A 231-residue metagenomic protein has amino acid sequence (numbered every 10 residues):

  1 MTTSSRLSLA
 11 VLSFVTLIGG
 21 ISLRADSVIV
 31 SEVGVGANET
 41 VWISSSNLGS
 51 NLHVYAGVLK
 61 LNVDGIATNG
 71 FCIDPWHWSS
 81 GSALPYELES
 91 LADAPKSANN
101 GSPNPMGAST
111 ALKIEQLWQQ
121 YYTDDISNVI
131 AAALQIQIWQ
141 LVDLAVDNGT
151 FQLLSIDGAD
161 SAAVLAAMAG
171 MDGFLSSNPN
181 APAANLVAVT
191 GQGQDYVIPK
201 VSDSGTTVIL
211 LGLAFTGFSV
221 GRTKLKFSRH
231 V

Functional and structural regions predicted by a protein language model:
T2-A10, G205: Bacterial N-terminal signal peptides that target proteins for export
L7, I136, T223-L225: Hydrophobic alpha-helical segments, especially transmembrane helices and their immediate juxtamembrane helical caps
A10-G19: Bacterial N-terminal signal peptides
I21-A25: Sec/Tat signal peptide C-region and signal peptidase I cleavage site
D26-P199: Short, surface-exposed polybasic-aromatic patches that bind anionic ligands, especially phosphate groups
S202-R222: A short, hydrophobic C-terminal helix/tail in secreted or cell-surface proteins
L225-V231: Short, charged juxtamembrane terminal tails flanking transmembrane helices
